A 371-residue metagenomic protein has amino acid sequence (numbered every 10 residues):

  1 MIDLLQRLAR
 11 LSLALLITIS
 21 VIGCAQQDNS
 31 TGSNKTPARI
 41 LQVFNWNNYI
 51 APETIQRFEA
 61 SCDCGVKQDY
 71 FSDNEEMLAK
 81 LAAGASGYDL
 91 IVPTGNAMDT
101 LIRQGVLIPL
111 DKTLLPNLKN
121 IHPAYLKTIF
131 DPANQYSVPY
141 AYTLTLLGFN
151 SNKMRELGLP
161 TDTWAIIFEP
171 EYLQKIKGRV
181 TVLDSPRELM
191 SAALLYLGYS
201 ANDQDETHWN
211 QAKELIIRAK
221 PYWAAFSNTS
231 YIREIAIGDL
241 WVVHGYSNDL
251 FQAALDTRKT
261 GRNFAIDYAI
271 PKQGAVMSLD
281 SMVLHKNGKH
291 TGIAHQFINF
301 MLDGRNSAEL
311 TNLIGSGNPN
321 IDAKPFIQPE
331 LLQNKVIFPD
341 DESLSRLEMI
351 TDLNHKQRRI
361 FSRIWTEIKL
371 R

Functional and structural regions predicted by a protein language model:
M1-I40: Short, low-complexity disordered leader/linker segments with a strong preference for bacterial N-terminal type II
C24-L101: Early extracytoplasmic/lumenal segment of secretory-pathway proteins
T94, M98-A236: Extracytoplasmic ligand-binding site segments that recognize negatively charged/polar headgroups
A97-T100, V242-N263: A ligand-binding cleft/hinge motif common to bilobed small-molecule-binding domains
N120, W209-R218, A224, R262-K286: Periplasmic-binding protein-like
G148-K153, L195-G198, S278-H290, E309: A bilobed periplasmic-binding-protein/Venus flytrap-type ligand-binding module shared by bacterial periplasmic
R233, E342-R371: Conserved C-terminal helix/tail region of periplasmic/extracytoplasmic solute-binding proteins
H285-R346: Mature extracytoplasmic/periplasmic domains
